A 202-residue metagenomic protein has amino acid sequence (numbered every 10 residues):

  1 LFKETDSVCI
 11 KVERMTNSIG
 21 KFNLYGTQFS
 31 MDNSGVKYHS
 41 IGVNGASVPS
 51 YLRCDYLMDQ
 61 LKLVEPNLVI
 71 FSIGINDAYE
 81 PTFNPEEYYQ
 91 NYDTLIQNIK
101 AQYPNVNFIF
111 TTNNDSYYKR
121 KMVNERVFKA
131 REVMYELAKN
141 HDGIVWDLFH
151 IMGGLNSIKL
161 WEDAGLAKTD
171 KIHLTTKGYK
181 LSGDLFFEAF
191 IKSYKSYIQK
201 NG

Functional and structural regions predicted by a protein language model:
L1-Q90, H173: Conserved SGNH/GDSL esterase-like catalytic core that processes O-acyl groups on lipids and polysaccharides
F2, V12, P104-N105, F187: Extended interaction regions within the primary functional domain
V36, V106-F108: Residue-level recognition of the N-termini of beta-strands and the immediately preceding loop/turn
C54, M58, Y89-I96, R131 (+2 more regions): Extracytoplasmic/secreted envelope proteins and their assembly/folding machinery, especially bacterial periplasmic
P66-A78, E86-Q102, I109-L148: Conserved N-terminal glycine/acidic-rich loop preference
I99-P104, S193-Y197: Secondary-structure transition/capping motifs at alpha-helix termini and the adjoining loop/turn into the next element
D115-G202: Catalytic His-Asp segment of secreted/periplasmic serine-dependent ester chemistry enzymes
